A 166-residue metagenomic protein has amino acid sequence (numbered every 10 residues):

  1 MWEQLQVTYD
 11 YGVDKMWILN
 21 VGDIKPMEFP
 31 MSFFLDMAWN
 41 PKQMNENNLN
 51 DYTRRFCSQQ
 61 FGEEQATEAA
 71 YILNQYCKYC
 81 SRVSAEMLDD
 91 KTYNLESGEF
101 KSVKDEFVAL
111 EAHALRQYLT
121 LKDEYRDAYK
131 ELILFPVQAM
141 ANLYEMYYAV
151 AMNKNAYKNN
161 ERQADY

Functional and structural regions predicted by a protein language model:
M1-M44, N48, T53, M146 (+2 more regions): Catalytic-core regions of glycoside hydrolase
L49-Y166: Catalytic domains of carbohydrate-active enzymes that cleave complex glycans
